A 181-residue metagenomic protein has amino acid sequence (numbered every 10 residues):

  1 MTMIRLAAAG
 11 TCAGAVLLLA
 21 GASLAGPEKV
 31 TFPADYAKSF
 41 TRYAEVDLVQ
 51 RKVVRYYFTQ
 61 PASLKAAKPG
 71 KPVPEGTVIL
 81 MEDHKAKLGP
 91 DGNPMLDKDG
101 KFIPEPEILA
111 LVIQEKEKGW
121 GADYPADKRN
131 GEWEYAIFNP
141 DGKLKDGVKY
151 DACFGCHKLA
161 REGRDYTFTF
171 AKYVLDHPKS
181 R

Functional and structural regions predicted by a protein language model:
M1-R5: N-terminal secretory signal peptides that target proteins for export/translocation
A9-A20: Bacterial N-terminal signal peptides
L19-P27: Bacterial Sec-dependent signal peptides at the C-terminal "C-region" and cleavage site
G26-R51, G70-R181: Sequence context surrounding c-type heme c attachment/ligation sites in exported
Q50-L64: Short, structured beta-strand/loop micro-motifs enriched in basic residues and often containing a Trp
K65-P69: Generic amphipathic, hydrophobic interface segment in small proteins and small subunits
